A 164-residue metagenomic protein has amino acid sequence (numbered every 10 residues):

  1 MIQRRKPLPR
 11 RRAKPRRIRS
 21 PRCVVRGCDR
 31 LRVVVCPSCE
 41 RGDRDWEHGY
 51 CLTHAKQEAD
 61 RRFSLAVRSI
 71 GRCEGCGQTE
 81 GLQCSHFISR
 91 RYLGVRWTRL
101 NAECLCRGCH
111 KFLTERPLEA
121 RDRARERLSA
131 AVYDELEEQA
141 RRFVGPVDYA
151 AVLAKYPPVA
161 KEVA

Functional and structural regions predicted by a protein language model:
M1-R62, Q78-E80, V132-A164: A boundary/linker detector
H48, H54, S85-H86, H110 (+1 more regions): Histidine-centered active-site/metal-ligand motif
L52-Q57, Y92-V95, H110: Short, surface-exposed loop/turn motifs that are enriched in glycine and acidic residues and include a nearby proline
R61, L65-C76: Betabetaalpha-Me/HNH-type nuclease active-site subdomain
E74-C104, L113, E119: Histidine-centered nuclease catalytic patch
F112-E119, S129-L136: Substrate-binding/catalytic groove segments of enzymes that remodel or degrade extracellular structural polymers
